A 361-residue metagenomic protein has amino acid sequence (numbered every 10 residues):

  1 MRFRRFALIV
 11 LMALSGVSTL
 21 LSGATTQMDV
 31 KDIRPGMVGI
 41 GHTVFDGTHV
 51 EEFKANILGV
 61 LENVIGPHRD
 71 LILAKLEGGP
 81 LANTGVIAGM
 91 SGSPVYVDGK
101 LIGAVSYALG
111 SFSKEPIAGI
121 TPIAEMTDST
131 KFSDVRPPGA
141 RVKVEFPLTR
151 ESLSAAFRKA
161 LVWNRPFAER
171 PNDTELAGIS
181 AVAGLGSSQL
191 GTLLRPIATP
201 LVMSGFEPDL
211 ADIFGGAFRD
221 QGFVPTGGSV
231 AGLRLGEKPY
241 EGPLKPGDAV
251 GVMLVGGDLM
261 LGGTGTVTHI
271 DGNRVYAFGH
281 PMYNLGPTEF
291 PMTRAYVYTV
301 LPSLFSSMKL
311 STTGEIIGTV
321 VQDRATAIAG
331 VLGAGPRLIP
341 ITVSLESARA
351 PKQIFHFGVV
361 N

Functional and structural regions predicted by a protein language model:
M1-F3: N-terminal secretory signal peptides that target proteins for export/translocation
R5-L8, L153: Sequence-pattern detector for short linear motifs and compositional/periodic biases rather than a specific fold
L8-T19: Bacterial N-terminal signal peptides
L20-N361: Terminal presequence/propeptide segments associated with secretion/organelle targeting and zymogen/polyprotein
